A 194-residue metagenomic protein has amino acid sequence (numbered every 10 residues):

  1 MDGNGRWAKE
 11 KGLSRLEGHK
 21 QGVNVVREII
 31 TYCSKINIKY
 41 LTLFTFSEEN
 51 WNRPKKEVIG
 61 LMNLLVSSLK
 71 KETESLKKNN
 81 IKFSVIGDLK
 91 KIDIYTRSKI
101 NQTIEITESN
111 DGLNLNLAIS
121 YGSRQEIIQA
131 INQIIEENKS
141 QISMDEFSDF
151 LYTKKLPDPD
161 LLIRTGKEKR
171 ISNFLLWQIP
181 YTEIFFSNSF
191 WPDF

Functional and structural regions predicted by a protein language model:
M1-F194: Flexible, compositionally biased loop and terminal segments
